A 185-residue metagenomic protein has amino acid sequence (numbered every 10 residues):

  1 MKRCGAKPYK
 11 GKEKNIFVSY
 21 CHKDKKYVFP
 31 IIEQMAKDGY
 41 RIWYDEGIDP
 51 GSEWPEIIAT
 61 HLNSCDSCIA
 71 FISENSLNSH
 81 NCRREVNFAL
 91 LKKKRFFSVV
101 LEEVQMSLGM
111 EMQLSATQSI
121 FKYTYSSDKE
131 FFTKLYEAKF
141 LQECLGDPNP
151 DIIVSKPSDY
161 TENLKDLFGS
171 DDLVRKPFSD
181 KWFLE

Functional and structural regions predicted by a protein language model:
M1-K37, L101-E185: C-terminal interaction surface of TIR/SEFIR-family domains
H22, S73-E74: Short glycine-/small-residue-rich Rossmann-like dinucleotide-binding loops
P30-T60, E74-R83, I120-Y125: Conserved BB-loop
I42, F96-F97: Hydrophobic anchor at the start of a short beta-strand that flanks the dinucleotide cofactor-binding loop
C65: An anion/phosphate-binding loop that grips the pyrophosphate of nucleotide cofactors and donors
C68-I69: Hydrophobic acceptor-binding patch used for acceptor engagement in glycosyltransferases
E74-K94, V104-L108: Conserved TIR/SEFIR loop-to-helix hotspot centered on a Trp-containing motif with a nearby acidic residue
